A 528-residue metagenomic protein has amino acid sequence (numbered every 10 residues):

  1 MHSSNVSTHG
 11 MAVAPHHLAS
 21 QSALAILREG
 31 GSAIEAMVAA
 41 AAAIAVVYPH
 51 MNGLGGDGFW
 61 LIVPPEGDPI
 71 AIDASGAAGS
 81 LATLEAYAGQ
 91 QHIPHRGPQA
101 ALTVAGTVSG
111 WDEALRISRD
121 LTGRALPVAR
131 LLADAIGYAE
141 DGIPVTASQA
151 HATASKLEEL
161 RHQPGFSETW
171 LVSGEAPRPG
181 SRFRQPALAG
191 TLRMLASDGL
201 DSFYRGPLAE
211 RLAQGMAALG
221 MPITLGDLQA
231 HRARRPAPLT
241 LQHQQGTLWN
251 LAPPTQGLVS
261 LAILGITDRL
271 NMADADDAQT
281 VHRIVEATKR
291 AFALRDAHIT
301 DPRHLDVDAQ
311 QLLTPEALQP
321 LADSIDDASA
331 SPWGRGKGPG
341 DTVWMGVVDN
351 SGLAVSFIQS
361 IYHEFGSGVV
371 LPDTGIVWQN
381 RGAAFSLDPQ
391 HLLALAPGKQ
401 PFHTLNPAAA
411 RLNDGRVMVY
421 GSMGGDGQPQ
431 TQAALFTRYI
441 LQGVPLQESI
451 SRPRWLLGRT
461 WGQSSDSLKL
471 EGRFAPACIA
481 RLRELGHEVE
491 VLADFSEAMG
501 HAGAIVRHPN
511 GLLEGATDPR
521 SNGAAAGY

Functional and structural regions predicted by a protein language model:
M1-R28, A33-D198, F203-R205, E210-L248 (+4 more regions): Noncatalytic scaffold domains of N-terminal-nucleophile
V46-I70, P222-L225, L353-M418, Q442 (+1 more regions): Active-site rim segments in enzyme catalytic domains, especially the processed small/beta chain of N-terminal
N52-P64, V343-V348, P407-A409, M499-R507 (+1 more regions): Short beta-strand scaffold segments in enzyme catalytic cores
A77, Y362-E364, G425: A short acidic/small-residue loop/turn micro-motif
R235, P339-T342, H403-L405: Short, small/polar residue-rich loop motifs at catalytic or cofactor-binding pockets
N250-T255, A410-G427, Y439: Extended C-terminal regions of large enzymes
N271-I361, D373-T374, R381: Internal maturation/activation junctions in enzymes
V281, H304, S351, K399 (+2 more regions): Extended C-terminal subregions enriched in glycine
